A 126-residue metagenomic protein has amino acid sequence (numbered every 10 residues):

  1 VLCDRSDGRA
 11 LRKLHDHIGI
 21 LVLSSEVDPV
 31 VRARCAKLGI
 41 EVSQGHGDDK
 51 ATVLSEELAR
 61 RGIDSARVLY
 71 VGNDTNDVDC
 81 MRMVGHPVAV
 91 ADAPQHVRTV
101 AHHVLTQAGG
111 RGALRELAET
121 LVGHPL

Functional and structural regions predicted by a protein language model:
V1-D7, K37, S43-Q44, A51-L126: Mg2+-dependent phosphoryl-transfer enzymes with acidic/Ser/Thr/Gly-rich catalytic loops
R9-R34, V42-G45, M81: Substrate-recognition element of Asp-dependent hydrolases with the DxDx(T/V) motif
